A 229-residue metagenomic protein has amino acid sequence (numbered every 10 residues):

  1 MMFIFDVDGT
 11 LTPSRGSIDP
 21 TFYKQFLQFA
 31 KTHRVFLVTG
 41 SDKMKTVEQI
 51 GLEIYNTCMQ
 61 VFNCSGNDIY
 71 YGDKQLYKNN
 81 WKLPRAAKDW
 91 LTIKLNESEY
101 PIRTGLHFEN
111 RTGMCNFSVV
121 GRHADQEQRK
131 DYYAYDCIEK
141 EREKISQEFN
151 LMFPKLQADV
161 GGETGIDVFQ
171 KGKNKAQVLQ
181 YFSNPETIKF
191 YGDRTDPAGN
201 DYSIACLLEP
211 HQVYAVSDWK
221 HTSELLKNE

Functional and structural regions predicted by a protein language model:
M1-I18, L37, F190, D201: Asp-based phosphoryl-transfer active-site loop
M1-I4, T21-H33, P185, I204: A short, Lys/Arg-enriched amphipathic alpha-helix followed by its capping loop at the start of a domain
S14-R15, T46-Q49, G72-D73, E127 (+2 more regions): Short glycine-/acidic-enriched loop or helix-start segments at secondary-structure transitions that form or flank
G16-H107: Active-site phosphate-binding/coordination module
D19, V168-E229: Mg2+-dependent phosphoryl-transfer enzymes with acidic/Ser/Thr/Gly-rich catalytic loops
K31-V35, P154-A158, E186, E209-Q212: A generic structural motif
F62-S65, G162, S217-K220: Residues at the C-termini of beta-strands that transition into short coil/loop
P101-K189, T195-P197: Conserved acidic, metal-coordinating active-site core of Asp-based, Mg2+-dependent phosphoryl-transfer enzymes
